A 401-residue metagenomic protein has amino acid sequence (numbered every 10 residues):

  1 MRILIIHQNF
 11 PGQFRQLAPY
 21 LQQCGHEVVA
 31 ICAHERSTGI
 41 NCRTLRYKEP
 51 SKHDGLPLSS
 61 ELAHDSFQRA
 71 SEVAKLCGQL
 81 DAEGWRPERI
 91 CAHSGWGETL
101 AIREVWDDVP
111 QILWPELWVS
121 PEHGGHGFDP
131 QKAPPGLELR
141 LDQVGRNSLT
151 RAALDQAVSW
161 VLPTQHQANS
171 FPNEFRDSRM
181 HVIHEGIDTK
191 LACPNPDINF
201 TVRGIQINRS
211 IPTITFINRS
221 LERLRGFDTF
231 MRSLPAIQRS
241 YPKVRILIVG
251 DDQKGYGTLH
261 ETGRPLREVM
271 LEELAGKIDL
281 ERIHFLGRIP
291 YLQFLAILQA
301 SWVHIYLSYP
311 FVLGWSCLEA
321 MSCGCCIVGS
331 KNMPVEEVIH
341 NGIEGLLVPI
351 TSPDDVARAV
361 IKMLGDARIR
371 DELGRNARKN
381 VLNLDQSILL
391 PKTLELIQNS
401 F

Functional and structural regions predicted by a protein language model:
S51-S60, D108-S148, K190, P194-N195 (+1 more regions): Acceptor-binding helix/loop patch of EC 2.4 sugar-transfer enzymes, predominantly nucleotide-sugar-dependent
H166, G186: Carbohydrate-associated surface elements
R203-R225, M231-A236, L247: Conserved donor-binding/catalytic core segment of Leloir-type glycosyltransferases
Q253-K254, T258-R288, L292: Nucleotide-activated donor-binding/catalytic signature segment of Leloir-type glycosyltransferases, i.e., the conserved
Y309: Aromatic "clamp/platform" in nucleotide-sugar-dependent glycosyltransferases that forms part of the donor/acceptor
C326-G329: Short hydrophobic beta-strand element within catalytic cores of glycosyltransferases and related nucleotide-activated
N341-G342, L346-P353, K362-A367: Conserved acidic donor-binding segment of nucleotide-sugar-dependent glycosyltransferases
D355, K362, I369-N383, K392-E395: A short, well-ordered alpha-helix in the C-terminal region of glycosyltransferases
